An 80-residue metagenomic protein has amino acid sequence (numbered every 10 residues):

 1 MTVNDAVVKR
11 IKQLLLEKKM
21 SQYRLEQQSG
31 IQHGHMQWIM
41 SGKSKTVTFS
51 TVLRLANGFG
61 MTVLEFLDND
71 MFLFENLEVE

Functional and structural regions predicted by a protein language model:
M1-M20: A short, Lys/Arg-rich alpha-helix, primarily the initiator
K12, Y23, L53: Residues within the helices of the helix-turn-helix
Q13, L67-E80: Short, charged recognition helix plus adjacent turn of helix-turn-helix-like nucleic-acid-binding domains
L15, E26, A56: The alpha-helix within a helix-turn-helix
I31-T46: Recognition helix of helix-turn-helix/homeodomain-like DNA-binding domains that insert into the DNA major groove
K43-N57: Short, basic-rich loop-to-helix N-cap that marks the start of a DNA-contacting helix
